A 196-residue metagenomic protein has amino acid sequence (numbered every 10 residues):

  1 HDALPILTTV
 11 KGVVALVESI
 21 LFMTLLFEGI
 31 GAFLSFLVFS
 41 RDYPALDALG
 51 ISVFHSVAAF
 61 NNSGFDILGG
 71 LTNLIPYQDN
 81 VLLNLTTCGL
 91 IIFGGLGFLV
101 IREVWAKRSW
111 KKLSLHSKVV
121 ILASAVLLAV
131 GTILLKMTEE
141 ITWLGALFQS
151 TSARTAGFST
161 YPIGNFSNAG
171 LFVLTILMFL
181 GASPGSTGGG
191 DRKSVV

Functional and structural regions predicted by a protein language model:
H1-V196: Membrane-proximal intracellular helices of multi-pass ion channels
